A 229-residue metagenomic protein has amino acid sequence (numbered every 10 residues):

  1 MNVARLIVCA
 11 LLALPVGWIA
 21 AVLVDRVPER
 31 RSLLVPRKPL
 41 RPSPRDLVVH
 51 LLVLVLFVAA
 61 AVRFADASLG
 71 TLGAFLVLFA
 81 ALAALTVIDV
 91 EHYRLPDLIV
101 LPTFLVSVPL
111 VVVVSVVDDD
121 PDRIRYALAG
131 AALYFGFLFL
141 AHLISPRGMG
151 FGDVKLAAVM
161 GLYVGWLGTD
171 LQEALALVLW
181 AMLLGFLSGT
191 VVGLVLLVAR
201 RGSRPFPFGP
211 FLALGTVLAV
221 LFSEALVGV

Functional and structural regions predicted by a protein language model:
M1-V229: A membrane-topology feature that recognizes alpha-helical transmembrane segments and their immediate juxtamembrane
